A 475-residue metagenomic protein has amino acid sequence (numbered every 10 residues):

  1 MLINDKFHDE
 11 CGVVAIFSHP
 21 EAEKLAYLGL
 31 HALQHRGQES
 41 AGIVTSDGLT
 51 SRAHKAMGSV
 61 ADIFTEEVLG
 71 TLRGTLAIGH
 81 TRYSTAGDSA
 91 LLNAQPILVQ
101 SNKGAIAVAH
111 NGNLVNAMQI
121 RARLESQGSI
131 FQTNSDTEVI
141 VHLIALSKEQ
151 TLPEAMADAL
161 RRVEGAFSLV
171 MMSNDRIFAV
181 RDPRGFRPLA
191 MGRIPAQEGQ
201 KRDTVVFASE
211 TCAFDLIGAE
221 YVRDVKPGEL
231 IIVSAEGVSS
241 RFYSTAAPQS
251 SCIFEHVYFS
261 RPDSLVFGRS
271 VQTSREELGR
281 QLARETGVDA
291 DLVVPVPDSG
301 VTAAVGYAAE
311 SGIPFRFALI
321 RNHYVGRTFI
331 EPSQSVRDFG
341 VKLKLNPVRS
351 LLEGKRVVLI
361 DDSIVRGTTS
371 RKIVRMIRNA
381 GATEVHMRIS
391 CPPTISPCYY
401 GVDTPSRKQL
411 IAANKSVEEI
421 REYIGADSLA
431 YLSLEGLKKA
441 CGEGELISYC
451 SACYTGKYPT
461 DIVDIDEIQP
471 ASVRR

Functional and structural regions predicted by a protein language model:
M1-P227, I232-A290, V296, E384: Conserved short alpha-helical segments that host acidic/polar catalytic motifs at enzyme active sites
N93-A94, L146-E149, I330-S335, G401-V402 (+1 more regions): Short, surface-exposed amphipathic charged segments that create phosphate/polyanion-binding patches used for binding
A109, M172, V180-R181, G192 (+12 more regions): Generic beta-strand/beta-sheet core signal
A122, L146, R284, V305 (+3 more regions): Short, well-ordered alpha-helices that flank and scaffold nucleotide-derived cofactor binding pockets
T133, E138, F315-G326, R421-C441: A conserved beta-strand->alpha-helix junction
D158, C212-A213, I217-Y221, G228-E229 (+6 more regions): Phosphate/diphosphate-binding loops
L160, D175-R176, D203, G218-D224 (+2 more regions): PRPP-dependent phosphoribosyltransferase catalytic core
G312-V358, T368, I395-P405: Short, glycine/charge-rich flexible loops or terminal/linker lids adjacent to PRPP-binding catalytic cores
